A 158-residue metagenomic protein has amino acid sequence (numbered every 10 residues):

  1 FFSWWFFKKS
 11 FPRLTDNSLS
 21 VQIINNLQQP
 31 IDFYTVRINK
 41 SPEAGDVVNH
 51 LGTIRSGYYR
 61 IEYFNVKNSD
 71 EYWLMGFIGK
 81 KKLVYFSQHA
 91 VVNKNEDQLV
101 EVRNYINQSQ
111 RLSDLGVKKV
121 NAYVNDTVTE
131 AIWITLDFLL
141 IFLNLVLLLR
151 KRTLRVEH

Functional and structural regions predicted by a protein language model:
F1-V21, E130-I134, L140: Hydrophobic secretory-pathway targeting helix
F11-K82: Membrane-proximal low-complexity regions enriched in glycine and acidic/polar residues
G45-R55, V91-N93, D97-Q98, K118-K119: A signal for specific C-terminal beta-sheet/loop modules enriched in small/flexible residues with GP/PG/PP motifs
N68-E71, K119-V124, F138-L140, L147-L148: A general structural signal for short secondary-structure boundary/capping elements
L74, G79-Q88, N125-W133: A broadly tuned preference for mixed-charge, low-complexity surface segments
K80-Q108: Structured interaction patches on ligand/partner-binding surfaces of diverse proteins
L99-T135: Short, aromatic-rich amphipathic segments at membrane interfaces that lie adjacent to a transmembrane helix or signal
V128-H158: Juxtamembrane interface at the cytosolic side of transmembrane helices
